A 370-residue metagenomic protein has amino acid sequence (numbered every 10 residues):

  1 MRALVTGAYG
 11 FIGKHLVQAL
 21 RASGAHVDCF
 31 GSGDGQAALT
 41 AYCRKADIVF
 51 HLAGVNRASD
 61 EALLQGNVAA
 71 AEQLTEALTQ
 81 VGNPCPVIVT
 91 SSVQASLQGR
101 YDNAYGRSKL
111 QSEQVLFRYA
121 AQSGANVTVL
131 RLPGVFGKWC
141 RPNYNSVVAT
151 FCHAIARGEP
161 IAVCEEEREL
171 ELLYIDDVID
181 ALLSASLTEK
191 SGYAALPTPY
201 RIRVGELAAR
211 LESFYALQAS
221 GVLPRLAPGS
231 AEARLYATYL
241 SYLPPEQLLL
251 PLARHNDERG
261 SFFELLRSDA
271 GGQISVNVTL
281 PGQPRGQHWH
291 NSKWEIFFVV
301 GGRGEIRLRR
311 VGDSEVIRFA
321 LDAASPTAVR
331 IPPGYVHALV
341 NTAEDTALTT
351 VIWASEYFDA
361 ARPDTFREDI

Functional and structural regions predicted by a protein language model:
A3-A19: N-terminal Rossmann NAD(P)H-binding glycine-rich loop of SDR-like oxidoreductase domains
D34-P84, Q94-R100: NAD(P)H-binding glycine-rich loop region in Rossmannoid oxidoreductase-like domains and their noncatalytic homologs
A69-E113, R118-S123, V127-T128: Conserved Rossmann-fold NAD(P)-dependent oxidoreductase catalytic core, especially the SDR/UDP-sugar
F117-V129, P133-L170, I175-S186: NAD(P)-dependent short-chain dehydrogenase/reductase
S184-L252: Mid/C-terminal beta-alpha module of Rossmann-like enzyme folds, strongest in SDR-family dehydrogenases/epimerases
E246-Q287, K293: A short glycine-rich, His/Asp/Glu-containing loop-to-beta-strand
V311-P333: Short acidic-glycine-tyrosine-enriched beta hairpin
D313-S314, T342-I370: Double-stranded beta-helix
